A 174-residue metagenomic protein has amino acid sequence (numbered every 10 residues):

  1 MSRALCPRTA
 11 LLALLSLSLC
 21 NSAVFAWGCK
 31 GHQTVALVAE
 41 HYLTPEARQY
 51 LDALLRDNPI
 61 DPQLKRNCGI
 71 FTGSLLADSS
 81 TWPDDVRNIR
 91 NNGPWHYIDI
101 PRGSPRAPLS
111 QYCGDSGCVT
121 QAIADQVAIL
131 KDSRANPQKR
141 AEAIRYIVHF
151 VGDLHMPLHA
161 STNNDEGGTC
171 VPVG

Functional and structural regions predicted by a protein language model:
M1-L11: Bacterial N-terminal signal peptides that target proteins for export
P7, L154-H155: Residue-level micro-sites within transmembrane alpha helices that shape and flank functional polar/acidic positions
A10-N21: Bacterial N-terminal signal peptides
F25-F150, P157-G174: N-terminal, motif-rich segments that launch catalysis or mediate targeting to/interaction with membranes, typified by
